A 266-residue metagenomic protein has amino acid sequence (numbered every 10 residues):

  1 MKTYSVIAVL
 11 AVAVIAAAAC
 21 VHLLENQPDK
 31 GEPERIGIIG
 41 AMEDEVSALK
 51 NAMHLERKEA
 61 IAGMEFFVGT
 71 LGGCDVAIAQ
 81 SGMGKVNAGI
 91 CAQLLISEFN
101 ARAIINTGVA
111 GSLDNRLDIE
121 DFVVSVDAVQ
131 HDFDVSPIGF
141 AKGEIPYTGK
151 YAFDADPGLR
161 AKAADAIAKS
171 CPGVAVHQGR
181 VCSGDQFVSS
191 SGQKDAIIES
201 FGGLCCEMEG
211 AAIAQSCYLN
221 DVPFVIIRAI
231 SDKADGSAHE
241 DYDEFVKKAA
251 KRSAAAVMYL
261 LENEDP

Functional and structural regions predicted by a protein language model:
M1, L55-I61: Short, solvent-exposed secondary-structure boundary motifs
M1-L10, V21: N-terminal Sec-pathway targeting helices
V14-A16: Hydrophobic core
A18-E25: Juxtamembrane cytosolic interface motif at the C-terminal end of transmembrane helices
V21, E32-I36, E59-P266: Glycine-rich phosphate- or other oxyanion-binding loops that anchor nucleotides, phosphorylated ligands
N26-G31: Loop-helix junctions at membrane interfaces
P33-M53, D75: Short, conserved "active-site rim" segments that organize catalytic pockets and cofactor/ligand binding
